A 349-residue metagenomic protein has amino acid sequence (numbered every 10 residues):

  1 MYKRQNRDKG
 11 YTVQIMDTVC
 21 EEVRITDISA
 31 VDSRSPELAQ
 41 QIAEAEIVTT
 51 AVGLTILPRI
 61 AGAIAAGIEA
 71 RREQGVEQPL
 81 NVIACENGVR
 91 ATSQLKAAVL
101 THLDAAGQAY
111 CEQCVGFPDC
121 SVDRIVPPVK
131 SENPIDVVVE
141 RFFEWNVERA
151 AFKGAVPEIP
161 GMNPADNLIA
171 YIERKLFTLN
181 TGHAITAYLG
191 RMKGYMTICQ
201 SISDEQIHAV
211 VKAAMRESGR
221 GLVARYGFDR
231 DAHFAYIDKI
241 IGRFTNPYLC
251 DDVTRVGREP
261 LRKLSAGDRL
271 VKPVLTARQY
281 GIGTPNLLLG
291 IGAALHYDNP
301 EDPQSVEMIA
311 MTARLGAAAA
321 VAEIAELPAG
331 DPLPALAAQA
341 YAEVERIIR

Functional and structural regions predicted by a protein language model:
K3-R349: Substrate/ligand-engaging "lid" and interaction regions
